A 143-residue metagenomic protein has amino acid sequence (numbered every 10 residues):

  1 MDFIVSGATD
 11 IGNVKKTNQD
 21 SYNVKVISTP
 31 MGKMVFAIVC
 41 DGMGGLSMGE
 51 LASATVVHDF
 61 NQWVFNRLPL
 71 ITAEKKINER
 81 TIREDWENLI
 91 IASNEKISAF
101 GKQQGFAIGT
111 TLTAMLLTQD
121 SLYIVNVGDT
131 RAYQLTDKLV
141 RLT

Functional and structural regions predicted by a protein language model:
M1-T143: PP2C/PPM-type serine/threonine phosphatase catalytic domain
